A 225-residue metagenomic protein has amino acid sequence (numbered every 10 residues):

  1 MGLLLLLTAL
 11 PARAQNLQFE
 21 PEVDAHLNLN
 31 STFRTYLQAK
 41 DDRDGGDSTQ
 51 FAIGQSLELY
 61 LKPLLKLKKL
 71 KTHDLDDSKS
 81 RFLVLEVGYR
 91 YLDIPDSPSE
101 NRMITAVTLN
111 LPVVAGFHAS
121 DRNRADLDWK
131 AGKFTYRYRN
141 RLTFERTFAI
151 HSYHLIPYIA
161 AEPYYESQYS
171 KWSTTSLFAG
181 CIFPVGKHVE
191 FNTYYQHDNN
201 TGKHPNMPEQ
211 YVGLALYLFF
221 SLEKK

Functional and structural regions predicted by a protein language model:
Q15-F82: Start-of-domain marker
L17-F19, T49-I53, S99-M103, F134-N140 (+2 more regions): Residues that define the transmembrane beta-barrel architecture of outer-membrane proteins
V23, I53-Q55, T105-V107, N140-F144 (+2 more regions): Membrane-embedded beta-strands of outer-membrane beta-barrel proteins, especially the hydrophobic/small aromatic
L27, L59-L61, D76-S78, L109-L111 (+3 more regions): Residue-level signature of outer-membrane beta-barrel architecture
S31-L37, K62-K68, F82-L85, V114-A119 (+3 more regions): Repeated loop/turn-to-beta-strand initiation elements of outer-membrane beta-barrel proteins
A39-G45, Y89-P95, L111, A125-W129 (+3 more regions): Transmembrane beta-strands of outer-membrane beta-barrel pores
E58-L64, V107, P208-K225: Outer-membrane beta-barrel "beta-signal"
N110, H118-P163: Detector for outer-membrane/organellar transmembrane beta-barrel domains, recognizing the amphipathic beta-strand
